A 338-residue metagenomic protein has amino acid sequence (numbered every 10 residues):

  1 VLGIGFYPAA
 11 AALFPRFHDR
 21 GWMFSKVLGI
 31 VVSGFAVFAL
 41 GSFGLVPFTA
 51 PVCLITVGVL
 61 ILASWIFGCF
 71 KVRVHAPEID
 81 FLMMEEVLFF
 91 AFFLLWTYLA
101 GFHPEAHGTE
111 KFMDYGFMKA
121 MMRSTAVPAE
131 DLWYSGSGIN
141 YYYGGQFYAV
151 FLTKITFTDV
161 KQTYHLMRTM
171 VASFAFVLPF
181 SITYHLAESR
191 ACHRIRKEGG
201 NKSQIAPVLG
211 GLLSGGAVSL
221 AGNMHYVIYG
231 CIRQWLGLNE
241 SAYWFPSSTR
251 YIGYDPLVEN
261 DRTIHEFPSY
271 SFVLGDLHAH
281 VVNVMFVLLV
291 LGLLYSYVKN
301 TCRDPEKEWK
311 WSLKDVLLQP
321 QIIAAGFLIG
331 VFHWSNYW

Functional and structural regions predicted by a protein language model:
V1-D80: Membrane-embedded, hydrophobic transmembrane alpha-helices
G5-G21, F38, S42, K71-V72 (+2 more regions): Transmembrane alpha-helical segments of multipass membrane enzymes and assembly factors that act on membrane-embedded
Y7, S33-G41, Y148-T153, P268 (+1 more regions): Hydrophobic, membrane-inserted alpha-helices
M23-V27, L82, E86-F90, L212-G216 (+1 more regions): Hydrophobic alpha-helical transmembrane segments
V46-V52, A76-M83, G199-L209, D315-L317: Membrane-interfacial entry segments at the cytosolic side of transmembrane helices
F81-M84, A91-L289, L294: Active-site lumenal/periplasmic loops and adjacent helix-entry segments of GT-C-fold, multi-pass membrane
S271-L274, I323-N336: Membrane-interface alpha helices of multi-pass inner-membrane proteins
T301-G330: Short hydrophobic alpha-helices at membrane interfaces in multi-pass membrane enzymes
